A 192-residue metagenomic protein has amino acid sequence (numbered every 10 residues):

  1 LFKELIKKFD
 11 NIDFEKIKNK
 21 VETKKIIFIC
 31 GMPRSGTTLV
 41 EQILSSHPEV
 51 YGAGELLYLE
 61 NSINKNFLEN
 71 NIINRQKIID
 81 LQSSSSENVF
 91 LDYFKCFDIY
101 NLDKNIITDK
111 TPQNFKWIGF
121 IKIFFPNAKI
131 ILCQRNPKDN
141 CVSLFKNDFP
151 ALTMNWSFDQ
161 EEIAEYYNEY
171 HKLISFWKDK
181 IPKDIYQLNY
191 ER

Functional and structural regions predicted by a protein language model:
L1-N101: Alpha-helical solenoid repeat scaffolds of the TPR/TPR-like class and their adjacent stem/linker regions that mediate
A53, Y58-D80, Y100-R192: PAPS-dependent sulfotransferase catalytic domain
